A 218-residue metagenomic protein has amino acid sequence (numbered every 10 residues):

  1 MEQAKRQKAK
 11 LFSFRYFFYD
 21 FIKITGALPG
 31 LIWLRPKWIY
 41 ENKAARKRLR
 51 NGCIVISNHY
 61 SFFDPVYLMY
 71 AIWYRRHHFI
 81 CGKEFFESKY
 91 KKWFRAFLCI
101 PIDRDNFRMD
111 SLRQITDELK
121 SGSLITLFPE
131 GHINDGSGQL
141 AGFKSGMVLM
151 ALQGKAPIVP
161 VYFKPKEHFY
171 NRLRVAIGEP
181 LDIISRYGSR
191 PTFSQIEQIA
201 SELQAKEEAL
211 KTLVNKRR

Functional and structural regions predicted by a protein language model:
M1-L11, L112-R218: Non-catalytic C-terminal accessory region of glycerolipid acyltransferases and related lyso-lipid remodeling enzymes
M1-W38: N-terminal membrane-anchoring alpha-helices
F17, F21, F107, Q195-I199: Soluble or luminal CAZymes and related metallo-dependent hydrolases
I22, F86-Y90, H168-Y170: Short, glycine/polar-rich helix-capping loops at beta-to-alpha or helix-loop-helix junctions that flank or form
K23-H59: Helix-to-loop junction immediately C-terminal to a conserved catalytic motif
P29, I72, F94, E118 (+1 more regions): A generic structural signal for well-ordered alpha-helical segments
R35-I39, F107-L112: Glycine-rich, highly charged phosphate/nucleotide-binding loops
K47-N106: Catalytic core of membrane glycerolipid acyltransferases/transacylases, capturing the structured, soluble-facing
